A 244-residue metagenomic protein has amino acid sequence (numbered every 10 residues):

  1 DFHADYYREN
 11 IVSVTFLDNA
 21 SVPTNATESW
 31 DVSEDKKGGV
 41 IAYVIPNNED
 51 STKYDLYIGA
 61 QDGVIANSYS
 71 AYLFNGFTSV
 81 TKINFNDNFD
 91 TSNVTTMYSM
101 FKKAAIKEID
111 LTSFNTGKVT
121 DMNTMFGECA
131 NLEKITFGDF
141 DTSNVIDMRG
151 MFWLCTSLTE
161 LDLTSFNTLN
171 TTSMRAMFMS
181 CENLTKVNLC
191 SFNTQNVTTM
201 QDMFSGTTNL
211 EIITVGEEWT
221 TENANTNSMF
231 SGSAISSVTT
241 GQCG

Functional and structural regions predicted by a protein language model:
D1-G244: Negatively charged
